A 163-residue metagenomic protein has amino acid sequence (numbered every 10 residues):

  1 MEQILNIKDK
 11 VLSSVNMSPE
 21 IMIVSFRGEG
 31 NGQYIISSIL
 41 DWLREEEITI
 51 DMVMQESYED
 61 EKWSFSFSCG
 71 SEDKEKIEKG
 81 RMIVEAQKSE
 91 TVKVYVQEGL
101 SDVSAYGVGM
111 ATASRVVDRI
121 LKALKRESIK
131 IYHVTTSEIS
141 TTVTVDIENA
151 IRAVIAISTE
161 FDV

Functional and structural regions predicted by a protein language model:
M1-V163: A conserved regulatory-domain signal marking ACT and ACT-like small-molecule sensing domains and adjacent regulatory
